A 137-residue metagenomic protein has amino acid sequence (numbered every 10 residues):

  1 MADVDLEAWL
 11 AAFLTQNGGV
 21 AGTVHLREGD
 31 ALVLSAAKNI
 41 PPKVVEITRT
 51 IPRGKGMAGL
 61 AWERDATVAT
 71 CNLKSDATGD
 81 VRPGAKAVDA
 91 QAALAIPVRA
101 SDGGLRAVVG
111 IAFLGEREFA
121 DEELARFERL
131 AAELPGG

Functional and structural regions predicted by a protein language model:
A2-T15, A21, L124-F127, A131: Short amphipathic alpha-helical segments
A12-L14, T23-V45: GAF sensory/regulatory domain recognition with acknowledged cross-activation on helical regulatory dimers
T15-Q16, G84-A90: Short loop/turn motifs at secondary-structure junctions and domain boundaries
A21, A95, V108: Short hydrophobic/aromatic beta-strand element in the GNAT-like acyltransferase core that lines or flanks the acyl-donor
R27, A31, K43-A77: Regulatory sensory and allosteric helical modules in signal-transduction proteins and certain transcription factors
A92-A100: A short, aliphatic-rich beta-strand micro-motif
D102-F113: Sensory beta-strand/linker motifs that couple input domains to effectors
A112-L130, G137: Regulatory loop-to-helix N-cap segments in sensory/regulatory domains that couple ligand/signal detection
